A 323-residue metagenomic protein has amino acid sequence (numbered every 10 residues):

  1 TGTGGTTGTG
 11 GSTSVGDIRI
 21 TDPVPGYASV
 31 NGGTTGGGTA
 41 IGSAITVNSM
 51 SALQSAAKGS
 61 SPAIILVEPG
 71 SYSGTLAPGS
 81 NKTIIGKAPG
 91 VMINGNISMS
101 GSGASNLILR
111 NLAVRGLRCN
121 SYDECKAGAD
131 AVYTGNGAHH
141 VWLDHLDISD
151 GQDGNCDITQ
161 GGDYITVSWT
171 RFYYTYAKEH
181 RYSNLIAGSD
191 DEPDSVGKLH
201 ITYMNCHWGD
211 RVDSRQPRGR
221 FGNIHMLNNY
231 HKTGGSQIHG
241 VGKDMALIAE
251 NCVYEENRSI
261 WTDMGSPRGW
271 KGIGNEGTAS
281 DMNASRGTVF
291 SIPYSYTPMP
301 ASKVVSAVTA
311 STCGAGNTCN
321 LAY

Functional and structural regions predicted by a protein language model:
T1-V15: Ser/Thr-rich, Pro/Gly/Ala-heavy low-complexity intrinsically disordered linkers and tails of secreted extracellular
V15-P23: Boundary/junction segments of secreted and surface-exposed precursor proteins
P25-L66: Acidic Gly/Asp/Thr-rich repetitive segments characteristic of extracellular carbohydrate-active and adhesion proteins
G59, K87, R211: Extracellular repeat turn/loop positions enriched in glycine and acidic/polar residues, especially those that create
Y72-T202: Right-handed parallel beta-helix
I84-G86, A104-L109, V141-D144, I165-S168 (+4 more regions): All-beta strand scaffolds that present successive hydrophobic residues in beta-strands
V91, S168, Y173-L247: Long, polar low-complexity repeats
R218-Y323: Extracellular beta-rich repeat passengers
